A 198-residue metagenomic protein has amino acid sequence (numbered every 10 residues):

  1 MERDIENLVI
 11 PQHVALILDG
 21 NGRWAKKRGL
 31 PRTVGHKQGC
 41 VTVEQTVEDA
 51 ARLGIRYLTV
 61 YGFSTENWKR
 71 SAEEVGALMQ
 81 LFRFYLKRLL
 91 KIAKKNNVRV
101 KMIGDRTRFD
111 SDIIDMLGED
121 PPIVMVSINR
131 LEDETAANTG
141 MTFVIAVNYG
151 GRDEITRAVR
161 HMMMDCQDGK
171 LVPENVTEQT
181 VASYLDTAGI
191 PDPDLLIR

Functional and structural regions predicted by a protein language model:
M1-R198: Flexible, compositionally biased loop and terminal segments
